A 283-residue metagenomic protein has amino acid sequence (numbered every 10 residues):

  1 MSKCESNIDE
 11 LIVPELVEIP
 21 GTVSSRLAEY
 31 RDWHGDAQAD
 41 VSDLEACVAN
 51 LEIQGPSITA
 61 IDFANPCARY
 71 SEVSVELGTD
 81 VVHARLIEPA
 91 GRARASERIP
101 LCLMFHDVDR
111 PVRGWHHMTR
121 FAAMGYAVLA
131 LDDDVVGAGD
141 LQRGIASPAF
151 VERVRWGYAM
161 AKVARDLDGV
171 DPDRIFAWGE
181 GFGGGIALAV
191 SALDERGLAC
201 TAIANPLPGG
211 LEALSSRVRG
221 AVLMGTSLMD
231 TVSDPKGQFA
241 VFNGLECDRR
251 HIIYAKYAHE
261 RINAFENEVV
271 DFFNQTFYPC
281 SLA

Functional and structural regions predicted by a protein language model:
M1-E72, L77, M124, L282-A283: N-terminal targeting or regulatory segments adjacent to alpha/beta-hydrolase or S9 domains
K3-I8, E246-A283: C-terminal catalytic histidine-bearing segment of alpha/beta-hydrolase fold enzymes
Y70-S74, G78-R92: A short loop-to-beta-strand scaffold at the N-terminal edge of the catalytic core in hydrolase folds
A84, S96-D107: Short beta-strand element of the alpha/beta-hydrolase
S96-E97, L141-G181: Gly/Ser-rich "nucleophile elbow"/oxyanion-hole loop immediately N-terminal to the catalytic nucleophile in hydrolases
E97, D109-R155: Cap/lid segment of the alpha/beta-hydrolase catalytic domain
G184-E195, V241: Short glycine-enriched nucleophile-adjacent loop and the immediately C-terminal alpha-helix near the catalytic center
P206-A255, H259-R261: The feature captures the conserved acid-bearing segment of alpha/beta-hydrolase catalytic domains
